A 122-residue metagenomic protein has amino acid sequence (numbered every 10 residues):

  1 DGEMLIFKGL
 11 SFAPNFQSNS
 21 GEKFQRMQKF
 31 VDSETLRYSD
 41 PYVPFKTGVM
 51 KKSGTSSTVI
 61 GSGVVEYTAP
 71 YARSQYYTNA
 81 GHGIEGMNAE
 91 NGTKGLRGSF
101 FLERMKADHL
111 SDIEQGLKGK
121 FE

Functional and structural regions predicted by a protein language model:
D1-S74, T78-E122: Short, Lys/Arg-rich flexible segments
